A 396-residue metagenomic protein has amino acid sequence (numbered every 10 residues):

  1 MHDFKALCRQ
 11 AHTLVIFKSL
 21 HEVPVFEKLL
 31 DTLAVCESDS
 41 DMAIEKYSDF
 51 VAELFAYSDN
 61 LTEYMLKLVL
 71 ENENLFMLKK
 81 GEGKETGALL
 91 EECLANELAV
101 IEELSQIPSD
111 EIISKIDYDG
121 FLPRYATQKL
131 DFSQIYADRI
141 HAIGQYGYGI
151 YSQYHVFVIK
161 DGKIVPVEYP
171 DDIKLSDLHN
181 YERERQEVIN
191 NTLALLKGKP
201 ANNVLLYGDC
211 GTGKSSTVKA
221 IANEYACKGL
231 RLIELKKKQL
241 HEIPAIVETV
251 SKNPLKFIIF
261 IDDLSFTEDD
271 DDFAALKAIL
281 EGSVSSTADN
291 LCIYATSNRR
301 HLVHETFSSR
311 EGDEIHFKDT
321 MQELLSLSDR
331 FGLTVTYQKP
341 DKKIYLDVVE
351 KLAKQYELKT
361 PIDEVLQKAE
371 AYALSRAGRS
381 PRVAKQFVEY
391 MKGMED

Functional and structural regions predicted by a protein language model:
M1-D177: AAA+ P-loop ATPase mechanoenzymes
V167-L193: N-terminal pre-Walker A segment at the start of P-loop NTPase domains
R185-I189, A226-P254, E268-A274: Short glycine-rich substrate-engagement loop in P-loop NTPases that contacts/grips substrate
N203-I233, E248-S251: Walker A/P-loop
S251-K252, T267-D313, D319: Conserved catalytic/switch belt of AAA+ P-loop NTPases
D262-L264: Walker B catalytic acidic pair
S297, D313-L325, G332-L346: Conserved AAA+ ATPase "SRH/arginine-finger" region at the nucleotide-binding site
Q338-D396: C-terminal alpha-helical "lid" subdomain
